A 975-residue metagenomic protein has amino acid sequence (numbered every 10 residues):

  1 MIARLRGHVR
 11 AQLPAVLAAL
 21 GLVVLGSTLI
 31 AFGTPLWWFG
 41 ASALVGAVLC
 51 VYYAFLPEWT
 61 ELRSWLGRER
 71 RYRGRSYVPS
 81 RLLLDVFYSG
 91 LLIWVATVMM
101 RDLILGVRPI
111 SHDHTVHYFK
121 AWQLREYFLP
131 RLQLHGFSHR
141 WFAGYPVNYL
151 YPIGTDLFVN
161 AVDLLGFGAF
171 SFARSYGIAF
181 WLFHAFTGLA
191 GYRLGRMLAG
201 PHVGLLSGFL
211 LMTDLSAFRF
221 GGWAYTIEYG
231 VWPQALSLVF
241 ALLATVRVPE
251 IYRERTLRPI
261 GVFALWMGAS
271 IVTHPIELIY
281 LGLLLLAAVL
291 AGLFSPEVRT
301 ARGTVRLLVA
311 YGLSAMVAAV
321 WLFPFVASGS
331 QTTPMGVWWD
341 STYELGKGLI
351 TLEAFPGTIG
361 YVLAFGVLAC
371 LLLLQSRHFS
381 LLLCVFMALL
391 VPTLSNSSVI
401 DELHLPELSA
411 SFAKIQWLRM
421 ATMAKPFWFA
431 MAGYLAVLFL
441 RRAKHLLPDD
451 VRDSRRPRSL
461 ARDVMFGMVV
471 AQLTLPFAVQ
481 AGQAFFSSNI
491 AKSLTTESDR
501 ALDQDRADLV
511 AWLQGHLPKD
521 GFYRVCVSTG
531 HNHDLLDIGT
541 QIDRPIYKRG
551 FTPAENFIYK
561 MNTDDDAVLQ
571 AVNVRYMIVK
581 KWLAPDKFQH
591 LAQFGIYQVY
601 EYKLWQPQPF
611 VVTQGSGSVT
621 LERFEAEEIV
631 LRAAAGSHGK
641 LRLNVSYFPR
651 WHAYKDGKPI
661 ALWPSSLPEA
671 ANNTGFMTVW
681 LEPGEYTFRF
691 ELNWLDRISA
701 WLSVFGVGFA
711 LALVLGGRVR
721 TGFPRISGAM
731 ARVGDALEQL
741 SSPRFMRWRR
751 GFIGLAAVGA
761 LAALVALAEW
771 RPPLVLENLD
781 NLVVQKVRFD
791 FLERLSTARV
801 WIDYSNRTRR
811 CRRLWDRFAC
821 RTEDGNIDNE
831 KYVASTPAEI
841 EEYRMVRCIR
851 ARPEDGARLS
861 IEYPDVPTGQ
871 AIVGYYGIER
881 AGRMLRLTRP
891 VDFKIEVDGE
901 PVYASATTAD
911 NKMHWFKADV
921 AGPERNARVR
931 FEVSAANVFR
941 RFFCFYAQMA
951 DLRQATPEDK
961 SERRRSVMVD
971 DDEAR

Functional and structural regions predicted by a protein language model:
I2-E497, Y576, W605, T687-P772: Membrane-embedded transmembrane-helix bundle of lipid-linked glycan/lipid transferases
V116-Q123, I490-L509, L779-L795: Short extracytoplasmic/periplasmic juxtamembrane "stem" segments immediately C-terminal to an N-terminal membrane anchor
Y127, L189, T256, P275 (+13 more regions): Extracytoplasmic
S207, G639-D656, V873-Y875, V891-K894: Beta-strand-rich binding/interaction modules
V399-L403, S637-G639, P649, E682-G684 (+2 more regions): Short tyrosine-centred short linear motifs in exposed loops/low-complexity segments
A633-A635, N644-Y647, L681, P864-P867 (+1 more regions): Non-cytosolic beta-sheet module surface loops
Y647, K655, P659-E685, F690-F705 (+2 more regions): Beta-strand-rich ligand-recognition modules
A766-D972: Gly-Asp-aromatic-enriched flexible segments
